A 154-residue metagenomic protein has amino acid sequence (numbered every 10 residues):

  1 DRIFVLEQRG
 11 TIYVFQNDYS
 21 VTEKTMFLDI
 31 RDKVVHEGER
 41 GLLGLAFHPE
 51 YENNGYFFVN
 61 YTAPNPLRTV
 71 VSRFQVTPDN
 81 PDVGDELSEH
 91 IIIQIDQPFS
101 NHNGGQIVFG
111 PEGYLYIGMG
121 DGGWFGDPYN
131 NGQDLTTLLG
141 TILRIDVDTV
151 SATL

Functional and structural regions predicted by a protein language model:
D1-G126: Acidic, Gly/Ser/Thr-rich repeat motifs that build Ca2+-stabilized beta-propeller blades
V70-N80, N130-D148: Beta-propeller blade signature
F109-Y116, I145-L154: Secondary-structure boundary elements
